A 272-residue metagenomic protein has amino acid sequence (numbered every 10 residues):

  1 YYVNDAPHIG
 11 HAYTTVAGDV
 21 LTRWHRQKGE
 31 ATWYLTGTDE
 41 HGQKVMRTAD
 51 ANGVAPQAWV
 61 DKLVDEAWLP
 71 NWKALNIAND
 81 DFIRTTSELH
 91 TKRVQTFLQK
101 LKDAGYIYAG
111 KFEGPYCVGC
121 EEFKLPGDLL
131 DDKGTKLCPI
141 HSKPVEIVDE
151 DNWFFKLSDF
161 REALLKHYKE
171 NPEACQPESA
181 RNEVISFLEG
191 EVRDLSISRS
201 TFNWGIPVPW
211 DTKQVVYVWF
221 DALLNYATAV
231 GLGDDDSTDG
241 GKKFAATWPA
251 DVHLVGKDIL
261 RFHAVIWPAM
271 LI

Functional and structural regions predicted by a protein language model:
Y1-A174: N-terminal, positively charged nucleic-acid-binding surface of large information/translation enzymes
Y1-T36, L89-R93, I140-H141, I147-I272: Structured secondary-structure scaffolds
